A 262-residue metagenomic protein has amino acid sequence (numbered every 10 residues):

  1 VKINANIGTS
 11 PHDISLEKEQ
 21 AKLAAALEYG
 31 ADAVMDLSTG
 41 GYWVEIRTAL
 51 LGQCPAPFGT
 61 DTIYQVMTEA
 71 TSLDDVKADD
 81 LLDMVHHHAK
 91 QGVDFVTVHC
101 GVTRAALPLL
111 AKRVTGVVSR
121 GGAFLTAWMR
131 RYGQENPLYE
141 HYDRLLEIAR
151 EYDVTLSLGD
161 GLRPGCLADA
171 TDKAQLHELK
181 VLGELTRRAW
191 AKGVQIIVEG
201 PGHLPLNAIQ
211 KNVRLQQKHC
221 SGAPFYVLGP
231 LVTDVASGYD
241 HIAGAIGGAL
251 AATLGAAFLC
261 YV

Functional and structural regions predicted by a protein language model:
V1-T233, Y239, G244-L259: Alpha/beta enzyme core
V262: Shared catalytic-loop signature of beta/alpha-barrel
